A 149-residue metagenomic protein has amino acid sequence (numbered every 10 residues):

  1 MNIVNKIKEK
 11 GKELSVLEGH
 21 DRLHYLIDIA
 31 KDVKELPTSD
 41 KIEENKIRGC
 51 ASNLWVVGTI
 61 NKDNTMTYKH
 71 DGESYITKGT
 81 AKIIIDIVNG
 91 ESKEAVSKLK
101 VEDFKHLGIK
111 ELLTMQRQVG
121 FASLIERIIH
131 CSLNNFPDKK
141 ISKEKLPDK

Functional and structural regions predicted by a protein language model:
M1-N5, Y75-G79: Short acidic alpha-helix initiation/capping motifs at coil-to-helix transition points, especially at protein N-termini
I3-N53, I60-D63, E102, L107-N135 (+1 more regions): N-terminal intrinsically disordered, cationic/polar leader segments that include organellar targeting peptides
E18, I87, E91-A95, N135: Amphipathic alpha-helical interaction segments
E44-C50, Y68-G72, E94-L99: Solvent-exposed interaction patches of small proteins and small membrane subunits
T59-I76, I85-N89: Conserved interaction-surface patches within small, structured recognition/assembly domains
I76-A81, S92, K100, L124: Amphipathic alpha-helical interface surfaces
G90-L107: Glycine-rich phosphate/pyrophosphate-binding loops and their adjacent beta-strand/loop elements at enzyme active sites
K143-K149: Short acidic DE-rich linear segments
